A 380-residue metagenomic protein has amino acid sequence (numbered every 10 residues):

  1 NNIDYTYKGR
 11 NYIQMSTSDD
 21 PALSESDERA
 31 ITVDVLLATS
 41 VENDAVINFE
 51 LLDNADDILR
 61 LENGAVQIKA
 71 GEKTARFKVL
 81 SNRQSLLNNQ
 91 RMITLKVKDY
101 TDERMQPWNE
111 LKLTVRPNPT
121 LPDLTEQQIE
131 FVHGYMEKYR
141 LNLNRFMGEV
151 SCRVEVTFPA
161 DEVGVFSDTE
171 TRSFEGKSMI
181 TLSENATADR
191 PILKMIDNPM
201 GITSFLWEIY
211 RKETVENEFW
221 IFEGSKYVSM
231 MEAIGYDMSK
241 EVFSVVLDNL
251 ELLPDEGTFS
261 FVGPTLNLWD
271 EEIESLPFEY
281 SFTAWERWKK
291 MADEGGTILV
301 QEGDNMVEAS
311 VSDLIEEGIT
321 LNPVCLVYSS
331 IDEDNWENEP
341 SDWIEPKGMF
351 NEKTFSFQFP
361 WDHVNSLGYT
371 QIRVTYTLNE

Functional and structural regions predicted by a protein language model:
N1-A160, N379: Acidic/polar, low-complexity intrinsically disordered N-terminal segments immediately downstream of a Sec signal
P122-E380: Ser/Thr/Gly/Pro-rich, low-complexity flexible regions
